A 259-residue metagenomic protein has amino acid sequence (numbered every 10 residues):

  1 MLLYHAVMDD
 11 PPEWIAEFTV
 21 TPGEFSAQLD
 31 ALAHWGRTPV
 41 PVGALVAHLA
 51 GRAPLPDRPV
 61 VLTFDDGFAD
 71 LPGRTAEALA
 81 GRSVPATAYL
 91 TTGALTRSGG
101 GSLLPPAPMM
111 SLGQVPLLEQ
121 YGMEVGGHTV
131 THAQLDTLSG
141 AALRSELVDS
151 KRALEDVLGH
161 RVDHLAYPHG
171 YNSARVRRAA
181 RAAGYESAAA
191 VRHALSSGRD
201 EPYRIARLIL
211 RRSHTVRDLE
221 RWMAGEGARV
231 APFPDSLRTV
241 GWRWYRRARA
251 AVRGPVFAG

Functional and structural regions predicted by a protein language model:
M1-T63, A69-R74, T137-G259: C-terminal active-site subregion of NodB/CE4 polysaccharide deacetylases
L2-A6, E124-H132: Histidine-centered catalytic micro-motifs
A33-H34, A76-V84, P108-G127, R181: Acidic (Asp/Glu)-rich catalytic clusters
T63-F64, G126: Generic enzyme active-site microenvironment
D66-D70, G100-M109: Active-site glycine- and acidic-residue-rich loops that bind and position anionic ligands or nucleotide-like cofactors
S83-P105: A short, conserved beta-to-alpha structural element at the edge of catalytic cores that scaffolds binding
R97-P106, H132-G140: Surface-exposed cleft-lining segments at the edges of enzyme active sites
L104-G113, A141-L147: Charged helix-capping and loop-helix junction motifs
